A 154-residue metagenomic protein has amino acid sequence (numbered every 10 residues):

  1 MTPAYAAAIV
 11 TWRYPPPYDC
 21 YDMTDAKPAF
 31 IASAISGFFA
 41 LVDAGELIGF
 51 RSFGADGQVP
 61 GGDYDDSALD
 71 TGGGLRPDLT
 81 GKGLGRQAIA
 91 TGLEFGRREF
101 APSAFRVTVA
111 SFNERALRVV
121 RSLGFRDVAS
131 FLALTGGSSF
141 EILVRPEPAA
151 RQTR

Functional and structural regions predicted by a protein language model:
P3, T11-D78, F95, E99 (+1 more regions): Acetyl-CoA-dependent GNAT
D70, A104, R115: Amphipathic alpha-helical recognition patches that constitute DNA-binding helices
L79, G83-T91: Conserved acetyl-CoA pyrophosphate-binding loop and the N-cap/start of the following alpha-helix in GNAT-like
R86, S111-A129: Conserved active-site alpha-helix within GNAT-family acetyltransferase domains
I89, N113-R115, A133-G137: Short glycine/proline-centered loop/turn elements that form peptide/ligand docking sites
R98-T108: Conserved GNAT acetyl-CoA-binding A-motif
T108, G124-E141: Conserved catalytic-core motifs of GNAT/GCN5-like acyltransferases
